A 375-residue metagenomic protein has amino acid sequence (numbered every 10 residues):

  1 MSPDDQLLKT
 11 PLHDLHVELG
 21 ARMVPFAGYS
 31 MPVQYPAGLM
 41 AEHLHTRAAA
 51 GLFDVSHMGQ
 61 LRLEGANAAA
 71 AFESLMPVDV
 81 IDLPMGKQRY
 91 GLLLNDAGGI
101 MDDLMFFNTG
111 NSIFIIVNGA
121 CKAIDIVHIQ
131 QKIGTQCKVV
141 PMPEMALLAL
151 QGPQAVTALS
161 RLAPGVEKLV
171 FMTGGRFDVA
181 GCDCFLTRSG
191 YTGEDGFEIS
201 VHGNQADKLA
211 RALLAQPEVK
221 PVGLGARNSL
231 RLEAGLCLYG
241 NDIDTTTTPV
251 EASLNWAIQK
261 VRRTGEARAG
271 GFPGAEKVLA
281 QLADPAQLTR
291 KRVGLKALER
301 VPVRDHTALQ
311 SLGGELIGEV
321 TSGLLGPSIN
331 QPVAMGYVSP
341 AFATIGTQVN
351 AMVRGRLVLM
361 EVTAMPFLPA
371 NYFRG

Functional and structural regions predicted by a protein language model:
M1-G91, G99, L224: Acidic, proline/glycine-enriched N-terminal capping motif
M1-P25, M31-Y35, N108-G375: Conserved, structured C-terminal
A66-I100, Q154-C182: Internal amphipathic helical hairpin motif
D103-F106: Structured beta-strand segments within beta-sheet-rich domains
